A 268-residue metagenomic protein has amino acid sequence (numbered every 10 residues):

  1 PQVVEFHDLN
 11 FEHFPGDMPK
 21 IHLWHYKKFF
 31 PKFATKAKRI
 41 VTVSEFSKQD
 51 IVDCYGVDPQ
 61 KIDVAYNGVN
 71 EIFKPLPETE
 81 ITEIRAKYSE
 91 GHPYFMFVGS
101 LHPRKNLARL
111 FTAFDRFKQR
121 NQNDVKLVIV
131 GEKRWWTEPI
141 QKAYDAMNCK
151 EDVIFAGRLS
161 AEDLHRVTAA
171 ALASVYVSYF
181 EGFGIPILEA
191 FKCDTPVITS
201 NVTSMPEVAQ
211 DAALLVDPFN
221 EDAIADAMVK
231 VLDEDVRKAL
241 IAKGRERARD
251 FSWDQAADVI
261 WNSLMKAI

Functional and structural regions predicted by a protein language model:
P1-I268: Carbohydrate transferase catalytic cores enriched for Leloir-type hexosyltransferases
